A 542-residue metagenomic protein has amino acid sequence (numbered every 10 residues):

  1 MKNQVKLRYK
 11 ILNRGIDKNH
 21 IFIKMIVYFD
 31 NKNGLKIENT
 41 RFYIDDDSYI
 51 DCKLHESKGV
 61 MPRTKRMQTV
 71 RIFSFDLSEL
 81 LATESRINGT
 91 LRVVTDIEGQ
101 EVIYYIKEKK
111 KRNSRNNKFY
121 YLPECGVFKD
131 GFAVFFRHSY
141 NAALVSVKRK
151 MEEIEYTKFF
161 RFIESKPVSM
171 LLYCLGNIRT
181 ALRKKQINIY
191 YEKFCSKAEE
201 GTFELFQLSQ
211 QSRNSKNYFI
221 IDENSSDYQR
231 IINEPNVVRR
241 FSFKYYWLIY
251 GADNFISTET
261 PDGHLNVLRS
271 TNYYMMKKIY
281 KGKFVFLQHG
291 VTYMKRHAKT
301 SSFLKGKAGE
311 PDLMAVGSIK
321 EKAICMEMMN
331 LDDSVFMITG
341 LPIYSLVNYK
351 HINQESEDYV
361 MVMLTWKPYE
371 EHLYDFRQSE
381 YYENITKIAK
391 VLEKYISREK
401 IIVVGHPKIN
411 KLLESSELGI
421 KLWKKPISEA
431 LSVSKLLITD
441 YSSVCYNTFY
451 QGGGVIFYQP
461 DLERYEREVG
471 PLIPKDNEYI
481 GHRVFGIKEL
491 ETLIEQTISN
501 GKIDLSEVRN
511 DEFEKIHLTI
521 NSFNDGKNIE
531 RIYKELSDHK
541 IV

Functional and structural regions predicted by a protein language model:
M1-I187, S215, G263, V267 (+1 more regions): Basic, ligand-binding patches in group-transfer machinery, especially extracytoplasmic/periplasmic segments
M25, D45, D51, S57-I72 (+2 more regions): Active-site and donor-binding regions of nucleotide-sugar-utilizing enzymes
F159-N177, Q288-R377, P407, S499 (+3 more regions): A nucleotide-sugar donor-handling region in carbohydrate enzymes
K197-Q211, P342-L413, H482-G486, N524 (+1 more regions): Conserved catalytic-core segment of nucleotide-activated headgroup transferases in glycan assembly
V238-L248, G405-Y446, Y450-Q451: Donor nucleotide-activated moiety binding/catalytic core segment of transferases that use nucleotide-activated donors
L268-G290, R377-I388, G452-R464: A short, gly/pro- and small-residue-rich
D333, E414-S416, S443-I520: Catalytic binding pocket for nucleotide-activated donors in carbohydrate/polymer assembly enzymes
S522-V542: C-terminal alpha-helical cap of glycosyltransferases
